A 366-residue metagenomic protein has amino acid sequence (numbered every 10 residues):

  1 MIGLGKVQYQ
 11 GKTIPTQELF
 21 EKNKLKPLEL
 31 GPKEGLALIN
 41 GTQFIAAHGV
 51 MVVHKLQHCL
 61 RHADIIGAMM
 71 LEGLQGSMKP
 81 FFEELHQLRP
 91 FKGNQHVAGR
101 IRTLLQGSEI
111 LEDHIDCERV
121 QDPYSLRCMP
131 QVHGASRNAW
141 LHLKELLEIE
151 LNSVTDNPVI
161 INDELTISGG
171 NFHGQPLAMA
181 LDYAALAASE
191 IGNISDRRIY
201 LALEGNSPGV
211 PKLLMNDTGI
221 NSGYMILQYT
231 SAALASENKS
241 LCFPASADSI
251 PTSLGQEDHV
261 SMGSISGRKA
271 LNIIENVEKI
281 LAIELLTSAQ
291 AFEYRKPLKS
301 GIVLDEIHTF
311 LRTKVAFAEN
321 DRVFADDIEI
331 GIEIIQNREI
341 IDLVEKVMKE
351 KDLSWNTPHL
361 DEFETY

Functional and structural regions predicted by a protein language model:
M1-Y366: C-terminal auxiliary extensions adjacent to catalytic cores
